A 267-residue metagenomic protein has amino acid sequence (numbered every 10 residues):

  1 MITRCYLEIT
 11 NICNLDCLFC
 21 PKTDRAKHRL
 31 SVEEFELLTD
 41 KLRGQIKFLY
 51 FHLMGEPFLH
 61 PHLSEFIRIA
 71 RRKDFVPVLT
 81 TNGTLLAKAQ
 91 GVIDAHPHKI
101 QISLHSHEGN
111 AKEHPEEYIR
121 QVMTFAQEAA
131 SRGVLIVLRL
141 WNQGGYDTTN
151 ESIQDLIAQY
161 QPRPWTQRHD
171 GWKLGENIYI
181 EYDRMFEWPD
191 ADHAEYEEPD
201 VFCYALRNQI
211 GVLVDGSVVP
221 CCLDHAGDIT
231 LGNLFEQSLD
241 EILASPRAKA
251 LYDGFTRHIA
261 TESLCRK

Functional and structural regions predicted by a protein language model:
M1-A26, D40-R43, C222, S238-K267: N-terminal pre-core extensions flanking Radical SAM catalytic domains
M1-I100, G109-R120: Conserved alpha-helical substructure of the radical SAM core
T39, R43-G44, A89-N110, E151-I180: Structural recognition of alpha->loop->beta junctions
H107, F125-D155: Conserved strand-turn element in the central/C-terminal portion of the radical SAM core barrel that lines
A129-L135, Q161-E198, L223-K267: C-terminal accessory region of radical SAM enzymes
Y204-L206: Short, small/polar residue-rich loop motifs at catalytic or cofactor-binding pockets
V212-L213: Short, acidic, Ser/Thr-enriched surface-loop or helix-capping motifs
